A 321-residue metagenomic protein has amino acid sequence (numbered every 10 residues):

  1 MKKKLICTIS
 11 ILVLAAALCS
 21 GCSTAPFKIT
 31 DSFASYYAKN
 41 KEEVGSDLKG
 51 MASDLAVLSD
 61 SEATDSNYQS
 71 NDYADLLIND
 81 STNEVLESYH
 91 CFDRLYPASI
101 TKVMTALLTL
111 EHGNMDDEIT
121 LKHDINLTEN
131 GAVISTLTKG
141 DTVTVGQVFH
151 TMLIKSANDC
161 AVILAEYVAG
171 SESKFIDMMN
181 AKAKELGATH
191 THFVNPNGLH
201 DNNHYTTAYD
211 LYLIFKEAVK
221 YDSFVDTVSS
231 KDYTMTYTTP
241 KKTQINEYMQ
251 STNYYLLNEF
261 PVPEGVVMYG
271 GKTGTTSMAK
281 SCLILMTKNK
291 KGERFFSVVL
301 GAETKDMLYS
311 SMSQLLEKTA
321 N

Functional and structural regions predicted by a protein language model:
M1-L5: Positively charged n-region of N-terminal signal peptides that target proteins for export
I6-C7, G146, H150, V225: Alpha-helical transmembrane segments of integral membrane proteins
C7-L14: Sec-dependent N-terminal signal peptides
A17-G21: C-terminal motif of bacterial Sec signal peptides marking the signal peptidase cleavage site
C22-F27, A188-T189, N202-Y205, Y209-N321: Domain-terminus/edge residues, biased toward the C-terminal soluble/receptor-binding domains of extracytoplasmic
A25-Y209, A218-V219: Active-site-adjacent loops and short helices of periplasmic peptidoglycan-processing enzymes
